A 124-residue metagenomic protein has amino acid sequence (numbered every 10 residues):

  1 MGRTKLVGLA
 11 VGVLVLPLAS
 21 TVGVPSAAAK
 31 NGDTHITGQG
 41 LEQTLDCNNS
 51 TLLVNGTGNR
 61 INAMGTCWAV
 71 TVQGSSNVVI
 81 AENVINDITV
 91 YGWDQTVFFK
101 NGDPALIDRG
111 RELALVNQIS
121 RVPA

Functional and structural regions predicted by a protein language model:
M1-A29: Secretory targeting and sorting signals
S20-A124: Extended beta-solenoid/beta-helix repeat architectures
